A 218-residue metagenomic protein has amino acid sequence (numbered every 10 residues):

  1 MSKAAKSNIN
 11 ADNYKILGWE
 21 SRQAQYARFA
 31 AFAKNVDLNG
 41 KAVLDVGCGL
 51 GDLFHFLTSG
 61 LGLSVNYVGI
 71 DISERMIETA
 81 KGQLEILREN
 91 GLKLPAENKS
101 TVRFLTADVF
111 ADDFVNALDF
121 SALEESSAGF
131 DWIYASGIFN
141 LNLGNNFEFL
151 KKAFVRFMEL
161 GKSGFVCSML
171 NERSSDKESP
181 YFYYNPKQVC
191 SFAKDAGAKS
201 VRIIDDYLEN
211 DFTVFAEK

Functional and structural regions predicted by a protein language model:
M1-Y14: N-terminal, positively charged/glycine-rich alpha-helical extensions of SAM-dependent methyltransferases
Q23-N39, F56: Conserved alpha-helix/loop element of class I SAM-dependent methyltransferases that forms part of the SAM/SAH-binding
K41-G49: Conserved class I S-adenosyl-L-methionine
D52-D112: Class I SAM-dependent methyltransferase SAM/SAH-binding core
D131-N145: A short SAM/SAH-binding and catalytic strip from SAM-dependent methyltransferases
N142-F154: A short, conserved alpha-helix within the catalytic core of class I
G161-L170: Conserved beta-strand signature within the Rossmann-like core of class I S-adenosyl-L-methionine
F182-G197: Short alpha-helix
